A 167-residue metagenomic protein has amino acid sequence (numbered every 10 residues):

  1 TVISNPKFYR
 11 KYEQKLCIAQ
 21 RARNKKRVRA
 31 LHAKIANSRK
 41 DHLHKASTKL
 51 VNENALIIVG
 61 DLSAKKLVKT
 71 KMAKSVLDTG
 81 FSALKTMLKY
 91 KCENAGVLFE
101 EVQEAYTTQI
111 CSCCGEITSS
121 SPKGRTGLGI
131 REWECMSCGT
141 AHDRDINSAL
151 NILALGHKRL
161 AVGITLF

Functional and structural regions predicted by a protein language model:
T1-F167: Positively charged, helix-rich recognition surfaces that bind polyanionic ligands
